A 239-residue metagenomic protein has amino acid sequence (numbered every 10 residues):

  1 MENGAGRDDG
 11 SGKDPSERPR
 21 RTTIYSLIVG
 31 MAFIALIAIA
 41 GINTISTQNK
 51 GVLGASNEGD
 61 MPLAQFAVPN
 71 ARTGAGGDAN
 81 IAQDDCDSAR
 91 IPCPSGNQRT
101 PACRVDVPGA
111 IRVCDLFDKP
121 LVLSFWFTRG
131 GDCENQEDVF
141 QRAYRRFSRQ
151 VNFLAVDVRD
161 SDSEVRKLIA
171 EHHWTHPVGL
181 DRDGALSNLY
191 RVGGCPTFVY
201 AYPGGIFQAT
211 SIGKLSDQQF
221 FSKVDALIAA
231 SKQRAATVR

Functional and structural regions predicted by a protein language model:
M1-N97, Q233-R239: N-terminal targeting signals for export/organelle localization
M61-L63, P108, L116-D118, S148: Extracytoplasmic
A71, D106, P203: Short, ordered coil/turn segments that flank beta-strands lining enzyme active or ligand-binding pockets
A79-D106, A110-F117, E134: Sequence contexts marking disulfide-bonded cysteines in secreted/extracellular proteins
F117, F125-R142: Conserved redox-active cysteine motifs that mediate thiol-disulfide chemistry, especially di-cysteine Cys-X(1-2)-Cys
D118, K167-T175, R182-K232: Thiol/disulfide oxidoreductase modules built on the thioredoxin-like
V122-L123, F153, F198: Hydrophobic beta-strand anchors of alpha/beta hydrolase catalytic cores
N135-R182: Conserved segment of the thioredoxin-like fold in thiol-based oxidoreductases
